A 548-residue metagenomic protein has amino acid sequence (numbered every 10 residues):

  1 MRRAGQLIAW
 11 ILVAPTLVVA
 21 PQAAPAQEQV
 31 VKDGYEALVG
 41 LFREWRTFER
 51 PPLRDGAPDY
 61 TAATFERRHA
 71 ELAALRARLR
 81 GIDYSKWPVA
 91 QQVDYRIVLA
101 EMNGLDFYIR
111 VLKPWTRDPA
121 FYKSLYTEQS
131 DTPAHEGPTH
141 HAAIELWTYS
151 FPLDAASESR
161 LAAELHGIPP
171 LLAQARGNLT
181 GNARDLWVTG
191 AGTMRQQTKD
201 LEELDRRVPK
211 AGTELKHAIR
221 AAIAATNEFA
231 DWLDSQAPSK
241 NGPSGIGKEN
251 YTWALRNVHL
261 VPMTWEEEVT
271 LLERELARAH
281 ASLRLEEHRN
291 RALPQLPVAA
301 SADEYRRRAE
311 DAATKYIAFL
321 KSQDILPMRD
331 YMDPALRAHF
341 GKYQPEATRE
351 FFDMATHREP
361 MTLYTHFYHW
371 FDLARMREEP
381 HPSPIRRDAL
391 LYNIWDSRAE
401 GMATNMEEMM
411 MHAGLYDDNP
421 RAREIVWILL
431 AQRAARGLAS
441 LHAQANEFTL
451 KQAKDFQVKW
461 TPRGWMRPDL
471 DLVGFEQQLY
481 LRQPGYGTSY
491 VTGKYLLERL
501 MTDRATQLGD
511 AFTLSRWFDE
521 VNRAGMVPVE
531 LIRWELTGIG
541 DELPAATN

Functional and structural regions predicted by a protein language model:
M1-Q6: Positively charged n-region of N-terminal signal peptides that target proteins for export
I8-A20: Bacterial N-terminal signal peptides
P25-N548: N-terminal maturation segment of proteins
